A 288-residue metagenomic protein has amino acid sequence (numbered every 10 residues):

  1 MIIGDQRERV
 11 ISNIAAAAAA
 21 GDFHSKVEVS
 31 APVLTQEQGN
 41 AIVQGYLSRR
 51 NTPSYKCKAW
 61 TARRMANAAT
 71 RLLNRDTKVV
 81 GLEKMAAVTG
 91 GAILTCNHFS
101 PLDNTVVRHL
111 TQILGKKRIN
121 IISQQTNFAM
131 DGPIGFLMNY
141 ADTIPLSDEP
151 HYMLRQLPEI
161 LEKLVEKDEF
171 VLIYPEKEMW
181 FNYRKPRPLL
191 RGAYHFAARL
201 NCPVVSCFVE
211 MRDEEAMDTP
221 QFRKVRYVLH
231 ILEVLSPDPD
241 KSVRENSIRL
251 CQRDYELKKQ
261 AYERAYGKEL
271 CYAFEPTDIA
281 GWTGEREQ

Functional and structural regions predicted by a protein language model:
M1-P32, R155-Q288: Non-catalytic C-terminal accessory region of glycerolipid acyltransferases and related lyso-lipid remodeling enzymes
M1-R108, N139-Y140, T283-Q288: Membrane-anchoring hydrophobic helices of lipid-metabolizing enzymes
P53, I121-I122, S147-D148, M179-N182: Short, contiguous strand/loop micro-motifs
A69-R75, S147-Y152, N182-R184: Short, flexible loop segments at the rims of nucleotide/cofactor-binding pockets, characterized by
K78-V80, D131-P133, L157-V165: Short, charged beta->alpha transition segments
M85-A87, F128-M130, H151-R155, L235-K241: A short acidic, often aromatic-flanked loop/helix-cap motif at beta-alpha or helix-coil junctions that lines enzyme
T89-P150: Catalytic core of membrane glycerolipid acyltransferases/transacylases, capturing the structured, soluble-facing
